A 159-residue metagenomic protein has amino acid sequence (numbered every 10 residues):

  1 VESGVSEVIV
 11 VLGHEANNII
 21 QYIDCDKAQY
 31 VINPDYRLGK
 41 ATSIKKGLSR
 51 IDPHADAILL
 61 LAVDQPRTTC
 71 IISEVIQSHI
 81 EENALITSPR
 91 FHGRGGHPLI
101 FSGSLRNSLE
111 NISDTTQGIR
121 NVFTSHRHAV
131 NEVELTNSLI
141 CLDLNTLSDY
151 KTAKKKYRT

Functional and structural regions predicted by a protein language model:
V1-G95, G103, H128-T136: Nucleotide and nucleotide-moiety/phosphate-recognizing core
Y30, S108, D143: Conserved beta-strand positions that form and line the central face of beta-propeller blades
S43, I71, H97, L105 (+2 more regions): Internal, well-ordered alpha-helical segments in soluble enzyme and binding-protein domains
D52, T69, L109-E110, K154: Activation segment
D64, R106-S113: Short, glycine/charged-rich beta-strand-loop motifs at protein surfaces that mediate ligand recognition and catalysis
H97-F101, L142-L144: Short glycine- and hydrophobic/aromatic-rich loop-to-beta-strand nucleating segment in the catalytic cores
N111-T159: Conserved alpha/beta core of the MobA/IspD/sugar-nucleotide pyrophosphorylase nucleotidyltransferase superfamily
